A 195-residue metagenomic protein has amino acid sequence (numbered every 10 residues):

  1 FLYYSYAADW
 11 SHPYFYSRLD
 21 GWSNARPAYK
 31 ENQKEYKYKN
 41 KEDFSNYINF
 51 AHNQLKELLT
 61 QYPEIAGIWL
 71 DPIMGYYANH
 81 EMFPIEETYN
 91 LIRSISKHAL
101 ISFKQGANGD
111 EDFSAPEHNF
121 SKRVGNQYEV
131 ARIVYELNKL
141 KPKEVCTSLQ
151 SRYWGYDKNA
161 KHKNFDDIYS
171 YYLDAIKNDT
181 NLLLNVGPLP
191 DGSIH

Functional and structural regions predicted by a protein language model:
F1-H195: Mature catalytic domains of secreted/periplasmic carbohydrate-active enzymes
